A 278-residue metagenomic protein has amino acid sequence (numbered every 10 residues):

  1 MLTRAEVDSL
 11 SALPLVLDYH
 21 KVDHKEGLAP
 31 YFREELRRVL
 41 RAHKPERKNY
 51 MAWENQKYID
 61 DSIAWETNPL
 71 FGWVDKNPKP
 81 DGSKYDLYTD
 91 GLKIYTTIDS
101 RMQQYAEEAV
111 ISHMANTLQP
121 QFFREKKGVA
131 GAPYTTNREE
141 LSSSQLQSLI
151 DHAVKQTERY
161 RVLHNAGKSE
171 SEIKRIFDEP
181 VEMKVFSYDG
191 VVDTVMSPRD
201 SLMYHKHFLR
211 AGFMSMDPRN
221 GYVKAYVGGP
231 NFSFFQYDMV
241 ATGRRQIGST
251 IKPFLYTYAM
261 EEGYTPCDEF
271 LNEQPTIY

Functional and structural regions predicted by a protein language model:
M1-Y278: Extended, non-catalytic substrate-recognition/exosite surfaces adjacent to catalytic cores, especially in enzymes
